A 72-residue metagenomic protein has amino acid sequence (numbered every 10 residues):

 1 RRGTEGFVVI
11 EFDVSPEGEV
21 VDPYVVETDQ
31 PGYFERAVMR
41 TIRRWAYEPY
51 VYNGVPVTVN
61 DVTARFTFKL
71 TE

Functional and structural regions predicted by a protein language model:
R2, Y50: Short glycine- and Lys/Arg-enriched binding-loop motifs that mark or flank ligand-binding interfaces
G3-V8: Short, small/polar residue-rich loop motifs at catalytic or cofactor-binding pockets
V9, V57: Short, flexible micro-motifs
S15-E27, R36-P49, T58-E72: Conserved "boundary/linchpin" sites in short secondary-structure elements
P31-G32: Regulatory loop-to-helix N-cap segments in sensory/regulatory domains that couple ligand/signal detection
